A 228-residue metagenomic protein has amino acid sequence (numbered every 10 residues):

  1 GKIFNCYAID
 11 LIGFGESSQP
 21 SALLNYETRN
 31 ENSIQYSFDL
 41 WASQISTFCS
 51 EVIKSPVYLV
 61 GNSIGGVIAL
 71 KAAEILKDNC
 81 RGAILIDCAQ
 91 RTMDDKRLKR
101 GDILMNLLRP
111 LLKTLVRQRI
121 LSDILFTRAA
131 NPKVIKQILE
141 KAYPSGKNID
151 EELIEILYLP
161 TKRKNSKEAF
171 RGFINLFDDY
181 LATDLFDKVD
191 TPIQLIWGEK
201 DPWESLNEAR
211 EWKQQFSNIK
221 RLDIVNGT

Functional and structural regions predicted by a protein language model:
I3-N5, P56-Y58, N79-G82, P192-Q194 (+1 more regions): Structural signature of beta-strand start/N-cap positions in the alpha/beta core of ABC transporter nucleotide-binding
F4-V60: Active-site loop/oxyanion-hole signature of alpha/beta-hydrolase fold enzymes
Y7-I9, N62, I86, I196 (+1 more regions): The conserved SAM/SAH-binding core of class I Rossmann-like methyltransferase domains, concentrating on the hydrophobic
I12-G15, Q90, T228: Alpha/beta-hydrolase active-site loop signature
G61, G65, A69: Gly/Ala-rich beta-loop-alpha elbow adjacent to hydrolase catalytic centers
E74, C80-D123: Flexible "cap/lid" loop of the alpha/beta hydrolase fold
D95, I120-K188: Conserved alpha/beta-hydrolase catalytic His-Asp/Glu region
K188-T228: Conserved loop-alpha-helix segment in the C-terminal half of the alpha/beta-hydrolase fold that carries the catalytic
